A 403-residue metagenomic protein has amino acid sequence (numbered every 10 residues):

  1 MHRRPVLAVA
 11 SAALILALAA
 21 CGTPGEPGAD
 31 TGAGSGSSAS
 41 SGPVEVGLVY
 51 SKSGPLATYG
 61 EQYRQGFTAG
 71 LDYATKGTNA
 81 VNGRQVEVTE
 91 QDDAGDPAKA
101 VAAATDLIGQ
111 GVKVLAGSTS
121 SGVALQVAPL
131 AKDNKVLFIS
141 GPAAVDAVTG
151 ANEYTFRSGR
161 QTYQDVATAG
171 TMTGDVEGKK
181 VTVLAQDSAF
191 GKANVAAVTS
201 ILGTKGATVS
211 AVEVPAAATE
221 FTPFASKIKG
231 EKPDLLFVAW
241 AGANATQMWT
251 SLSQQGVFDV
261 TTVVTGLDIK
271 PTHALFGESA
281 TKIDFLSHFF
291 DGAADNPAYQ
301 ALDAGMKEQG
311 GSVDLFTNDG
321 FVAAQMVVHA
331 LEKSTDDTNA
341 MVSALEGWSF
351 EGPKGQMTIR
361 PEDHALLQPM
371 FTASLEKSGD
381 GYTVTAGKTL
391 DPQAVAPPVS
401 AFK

Functional and structural regions predicted by a protein language model:
L16-A20: C-terminal motif of bacterial Sec signal peptides marking the signal peptidase cleavage site
G22-G25: Bacterial signal peptide processing site
P27-T31, S35, Y59-Y63, Y73 (+4 more regions): Beta-alpha junction/loop-to-helix N-cap segments that form part of ligand/metal-binding clefts
G32-T68, T89-A98, T119-G122, L184-K192 (+2 more regions): Extracytoplasmic "Venus flytrap"
S35, P353-K403: Solvent-exposed, acidic/polar segments of extracytosolic/periplasmic ligand-binding ectodomains
A102, D146-A147, E153-G256, G292-A301: Extracellular/periplasmic Venus flytrap/periplasmic-binding protein
T199, G242-A245, A294-G347: Extracellular/periplasmic ligand-binding modules, especially the Venus flytrap/periplasmic-binding
S251-F321, T389-K403: Extracellular/periplasmic periplasmic-binding protein-like sensory domains
